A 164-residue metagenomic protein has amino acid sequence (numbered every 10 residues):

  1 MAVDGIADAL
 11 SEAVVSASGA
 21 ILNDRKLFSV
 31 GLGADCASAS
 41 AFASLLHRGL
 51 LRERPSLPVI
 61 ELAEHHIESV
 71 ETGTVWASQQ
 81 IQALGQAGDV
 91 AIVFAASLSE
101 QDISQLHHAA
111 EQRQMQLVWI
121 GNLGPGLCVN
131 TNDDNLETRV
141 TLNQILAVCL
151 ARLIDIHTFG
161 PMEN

Functional and structural regions predicted by a protein language model:
M1-A2, N143: Charged, low-complexity, helix-prone segments enriched in Lys/Glu/Asp/Gln
A2-N23: A short, well-structured juxtamembrane/interface segment
A20-D24, G126-V129: Short amphipathic alpha-helical segments, especially helix-boundary/capping motifs
D24-G33: Short glycine-rich phosphate-binding loop at a beta-alpha junction
L32-E163: Glycine-rich phosphate-binding loops that contact phosphosugars or nucleotide phosphates
